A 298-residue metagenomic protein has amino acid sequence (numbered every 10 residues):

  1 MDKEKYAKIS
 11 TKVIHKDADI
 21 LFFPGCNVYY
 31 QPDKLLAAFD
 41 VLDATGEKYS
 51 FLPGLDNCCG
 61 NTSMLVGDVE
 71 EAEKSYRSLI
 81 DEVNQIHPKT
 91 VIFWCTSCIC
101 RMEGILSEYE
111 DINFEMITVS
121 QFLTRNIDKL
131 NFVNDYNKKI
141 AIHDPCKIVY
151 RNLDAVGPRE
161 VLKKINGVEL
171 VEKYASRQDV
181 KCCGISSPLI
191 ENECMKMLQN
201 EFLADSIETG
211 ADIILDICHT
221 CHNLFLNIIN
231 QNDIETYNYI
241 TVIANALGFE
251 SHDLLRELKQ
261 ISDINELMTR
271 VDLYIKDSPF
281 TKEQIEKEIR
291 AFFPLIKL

Functional and structural regions predicted by a protein language model:
M1-L298: Iron-sulfur cluster-binding electron-transfer modules in prokaryotic oxidoreductases
